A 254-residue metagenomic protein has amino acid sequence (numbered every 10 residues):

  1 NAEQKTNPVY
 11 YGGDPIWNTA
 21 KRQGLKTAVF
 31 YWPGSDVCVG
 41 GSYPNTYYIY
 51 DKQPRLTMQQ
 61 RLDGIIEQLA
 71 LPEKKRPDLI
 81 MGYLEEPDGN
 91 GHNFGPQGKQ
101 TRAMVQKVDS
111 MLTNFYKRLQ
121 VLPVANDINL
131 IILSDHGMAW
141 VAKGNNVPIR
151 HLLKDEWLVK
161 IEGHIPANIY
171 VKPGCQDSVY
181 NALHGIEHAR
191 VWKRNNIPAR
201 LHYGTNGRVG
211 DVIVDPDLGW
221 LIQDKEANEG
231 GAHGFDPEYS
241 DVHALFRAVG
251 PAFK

Functional and structural regions predicted by a protein language model:
N1-G95, Q223: His/Asp/Glu-rich, glycine-adjacent segments that coordinate divalent cations and/or stabilize oxyanion chemistry on
I16-T19, K26-Y31, D78-Y83, L130-I132 (+4 more regions): Structural recognition of the beta-strand scaffold that forms the well-ordered cores of secreted hydrolase catalytic
R22-A28, K74-I80, V124-N129, I186-R190 (+3 more regions): Loop/turn elements at helix/coil->beta-strand transitions in domains of secreted/extracellular proteins
T27, P33-V37, E86-G89, H136-A139 (+4 more regions): Solvent-exposed loop/turn segments at secondary-structure junctions within structured extracellular/periplasmic domains
L56-A70, P87-I128: A long, amphipathic alpha-helix that forms part of the scaffold/cap immediately adjacent to metal-dependent active
D127, S134-K172: Acidic/histidine-rich catalytic neighborhood
K160-K254: Active-site neighborhoods of enzymes that stabilize oxyanions during catalysis
